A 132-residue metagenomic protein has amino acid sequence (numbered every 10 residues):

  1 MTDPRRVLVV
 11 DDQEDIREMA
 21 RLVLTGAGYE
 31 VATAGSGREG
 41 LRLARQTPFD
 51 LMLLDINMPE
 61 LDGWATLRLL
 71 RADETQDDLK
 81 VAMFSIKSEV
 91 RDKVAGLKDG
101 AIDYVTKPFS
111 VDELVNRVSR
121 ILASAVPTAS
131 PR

Functional and structural regions predicted by a protein language model:
E18-G26: Charged docking surfaces used in two-component/phosphorelay signaling
G28-G35, L43: Short hydrophobic/Thr-rich beta-strand motif most characteristic of the beta2 strand and flanking loop of CheY-like
T47-L53: Active-site beta3 strand of CheY-like receiver
M58: Receiver (REC) domain active-site loop signature in two-component systems and cognate sites in sensor histidine kinases
I102: Short, glycine/charged-rich "phosphate-handling" switch motifs in NTP-dependent and phosphotransfer domains
F109-S119: C-terminal output helix
